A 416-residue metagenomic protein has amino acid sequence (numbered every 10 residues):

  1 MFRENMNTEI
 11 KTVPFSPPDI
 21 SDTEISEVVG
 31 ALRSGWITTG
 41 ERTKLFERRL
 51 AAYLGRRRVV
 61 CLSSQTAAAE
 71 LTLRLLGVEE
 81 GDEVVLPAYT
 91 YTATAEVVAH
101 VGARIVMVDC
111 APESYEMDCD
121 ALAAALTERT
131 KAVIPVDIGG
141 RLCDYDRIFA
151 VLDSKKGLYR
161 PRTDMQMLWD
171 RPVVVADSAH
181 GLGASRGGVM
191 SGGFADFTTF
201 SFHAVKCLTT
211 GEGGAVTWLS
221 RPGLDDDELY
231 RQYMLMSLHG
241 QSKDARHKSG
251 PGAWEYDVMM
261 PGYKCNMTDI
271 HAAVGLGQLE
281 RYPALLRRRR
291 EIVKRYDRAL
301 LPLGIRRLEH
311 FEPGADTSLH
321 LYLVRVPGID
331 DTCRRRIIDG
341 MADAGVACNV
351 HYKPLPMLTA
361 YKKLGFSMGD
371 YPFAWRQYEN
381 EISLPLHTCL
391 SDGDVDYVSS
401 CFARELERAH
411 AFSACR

Functional and structural regions predicted by a protein language model:
M1-I37, E41, D257-M259, P385: N-terminal "arm"/small-domain region of PLP-dependent enzymes with the aminotransferase-like
V28, L32, T72, V398 (+1 more regions): Hydrophobic "lid"/C-terminal helical patch of Rossmann-like NAD(P)-dependent dehydrogenase/epimerase domains
W36-E83, V97-V101, M107, K156-G157: Phosphate-binding glycine-rich loop
K44-R48, R56-R57, A132-V136, R141 (+3 more regions): PLP-dependent aminotransferase class I/II
R74-S178, S185: PLP-dependent aminotransferase-like
E116-L122, G188-T198, Y397, F402-L406: A short alpha/beta connector and helix-capping loop motif
R162-L208, W254-V258: Conserved active-site segment immediately N-terminal to the catalytic lysine that forms the internal aldimine
H180, G193-K243, D269: Active-site PLP attachment segment
